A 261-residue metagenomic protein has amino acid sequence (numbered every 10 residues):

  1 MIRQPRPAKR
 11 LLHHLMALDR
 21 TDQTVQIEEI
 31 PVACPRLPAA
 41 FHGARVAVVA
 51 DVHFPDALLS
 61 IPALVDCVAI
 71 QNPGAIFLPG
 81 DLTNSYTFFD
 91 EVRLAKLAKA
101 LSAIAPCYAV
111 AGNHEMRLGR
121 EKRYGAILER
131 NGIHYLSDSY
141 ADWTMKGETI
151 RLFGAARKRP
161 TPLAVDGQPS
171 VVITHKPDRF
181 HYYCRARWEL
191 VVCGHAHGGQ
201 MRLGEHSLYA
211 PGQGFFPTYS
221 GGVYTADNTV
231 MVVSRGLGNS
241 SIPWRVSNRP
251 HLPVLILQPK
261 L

Functional and structural regions predicted by a protein language model:
M1-V46: Acidic, histidine-bearing metal-coordination/catalytic regions of metal-dependent phosphoesterases
L15-R20, A210, S240-P243: Short, P/G- and charge-enriched loop/turn segments at secondary-structure junctions
A33-L37, P62-Q71, Y183-C184: Short amphipathic alpha-helices and their capping/turn segments at secondary-structure boundaries
C34-A39, F54, N84, N113-L190 (+5 more regions): Conserved catalytic scaffold of divalent metal-dependent phosphoesterases
R45, N72-A75, P106, T149 (+1 more regions): Residues at the starts of beta-strands that form the adenosine-phosphate
R45-V48, I76-L78, A109, V172 (+1 more regions): Residue-level marker for buried hydrophobic side chains located in beta-strands that build the well-ordered beta-sheet
D51: Conserved acidic
F54, L58-W143: Core catalytic region of metal-dependent phosphoesterases/phosphodiesterases, especially metallo-beta-lactamase-like
